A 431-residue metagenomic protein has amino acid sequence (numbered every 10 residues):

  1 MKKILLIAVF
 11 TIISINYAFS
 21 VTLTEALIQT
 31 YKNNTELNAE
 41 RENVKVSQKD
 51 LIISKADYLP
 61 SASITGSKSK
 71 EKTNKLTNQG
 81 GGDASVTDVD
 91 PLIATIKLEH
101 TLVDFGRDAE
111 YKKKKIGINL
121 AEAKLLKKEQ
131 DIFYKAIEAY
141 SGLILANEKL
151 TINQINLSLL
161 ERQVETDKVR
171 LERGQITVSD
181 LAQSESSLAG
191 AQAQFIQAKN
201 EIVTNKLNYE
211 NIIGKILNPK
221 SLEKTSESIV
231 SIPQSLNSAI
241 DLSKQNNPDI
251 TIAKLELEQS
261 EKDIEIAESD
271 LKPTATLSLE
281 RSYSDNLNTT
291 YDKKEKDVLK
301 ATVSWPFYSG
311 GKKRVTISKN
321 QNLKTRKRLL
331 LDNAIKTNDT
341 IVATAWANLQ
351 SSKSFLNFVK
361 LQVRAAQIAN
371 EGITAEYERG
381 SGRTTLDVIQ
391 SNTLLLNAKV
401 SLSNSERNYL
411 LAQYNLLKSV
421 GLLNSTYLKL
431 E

Functional and structural regions predicted by a protein language model:
I4-S14: Sec-dependent N-terminal signal peptides
F19-S67, T73, I216-E258, P306-F307 (+4 more regions): Bacterial Sec-pathway N-terminal export signals of envelope proteins
E25, D131-K244, E256, A345-N348 (+3 more regions): Periplasmic alpha-helical coiled-coil/stalk elements that build and connect Gram-negative outer-membrane
N38, S61-A84, D88, E99-K127 (+4 more regions): Small/polar (Gly/Ser/Thr/Ala-rich) solvent-exposed segments that form structured loops/beta-strands/short helices used
A39-S54, K128, I132-N153, R162 (+5 more regions): Amphipathic alpha-helical coiled-coil segments
P91-T95, E138, Q183, T274 (+1 more regions): Transmembrane beta-barrel architecture of outer-membrane proteins
T95-K97, Y140, T276, K300-T302 (+1 more regions): Membrane-embedded beta-strand positions in outer-membrane beta-barrel channels/transporters
K115, V178-S187, S318, T385-T393: Short, charged, amphipathic alpha-helical segments
